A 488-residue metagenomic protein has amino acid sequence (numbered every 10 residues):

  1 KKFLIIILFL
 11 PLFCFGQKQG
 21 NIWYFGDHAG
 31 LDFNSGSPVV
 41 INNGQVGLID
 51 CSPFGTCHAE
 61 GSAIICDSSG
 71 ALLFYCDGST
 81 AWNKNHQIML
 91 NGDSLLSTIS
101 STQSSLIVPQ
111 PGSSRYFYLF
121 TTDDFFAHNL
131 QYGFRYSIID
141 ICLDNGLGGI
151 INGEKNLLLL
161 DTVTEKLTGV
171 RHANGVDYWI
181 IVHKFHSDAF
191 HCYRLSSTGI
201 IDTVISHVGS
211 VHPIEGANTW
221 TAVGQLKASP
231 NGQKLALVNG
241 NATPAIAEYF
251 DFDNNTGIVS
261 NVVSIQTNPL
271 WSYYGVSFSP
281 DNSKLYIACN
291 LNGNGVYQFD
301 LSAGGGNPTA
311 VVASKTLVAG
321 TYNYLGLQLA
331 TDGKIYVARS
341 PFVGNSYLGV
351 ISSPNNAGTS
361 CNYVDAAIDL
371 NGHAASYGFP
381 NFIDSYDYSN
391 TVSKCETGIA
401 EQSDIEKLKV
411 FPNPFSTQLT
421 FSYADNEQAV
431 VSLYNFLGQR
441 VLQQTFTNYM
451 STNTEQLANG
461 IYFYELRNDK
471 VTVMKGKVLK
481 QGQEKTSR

Functional and structural regions predicted by a protein language model:
K2, K334, K477-K480: A general lysine-centric signal
F3-L12: Sec-dependent N-terminal signal peptides
L8-F9, D123, E484: Short, flexible active-site-adjacent loop segments at beta-strand->alpha-helix junctions, enriched in small/polar
F13, V40, P414-S416: Intrinsically disordered, low-complexity segments enriched in proline/serine/threonine
C14-G16, I399, F436, R440-V441: Intrinsic low-complexity/disordered segments
Q17-G398: Beta-propeller fold recognition
E396-E401, K407: Long, low-complexity intrinsically disordered regions
D404-F411, F415-R488: C-terminal outer-membrane/trafficking sorting elements
